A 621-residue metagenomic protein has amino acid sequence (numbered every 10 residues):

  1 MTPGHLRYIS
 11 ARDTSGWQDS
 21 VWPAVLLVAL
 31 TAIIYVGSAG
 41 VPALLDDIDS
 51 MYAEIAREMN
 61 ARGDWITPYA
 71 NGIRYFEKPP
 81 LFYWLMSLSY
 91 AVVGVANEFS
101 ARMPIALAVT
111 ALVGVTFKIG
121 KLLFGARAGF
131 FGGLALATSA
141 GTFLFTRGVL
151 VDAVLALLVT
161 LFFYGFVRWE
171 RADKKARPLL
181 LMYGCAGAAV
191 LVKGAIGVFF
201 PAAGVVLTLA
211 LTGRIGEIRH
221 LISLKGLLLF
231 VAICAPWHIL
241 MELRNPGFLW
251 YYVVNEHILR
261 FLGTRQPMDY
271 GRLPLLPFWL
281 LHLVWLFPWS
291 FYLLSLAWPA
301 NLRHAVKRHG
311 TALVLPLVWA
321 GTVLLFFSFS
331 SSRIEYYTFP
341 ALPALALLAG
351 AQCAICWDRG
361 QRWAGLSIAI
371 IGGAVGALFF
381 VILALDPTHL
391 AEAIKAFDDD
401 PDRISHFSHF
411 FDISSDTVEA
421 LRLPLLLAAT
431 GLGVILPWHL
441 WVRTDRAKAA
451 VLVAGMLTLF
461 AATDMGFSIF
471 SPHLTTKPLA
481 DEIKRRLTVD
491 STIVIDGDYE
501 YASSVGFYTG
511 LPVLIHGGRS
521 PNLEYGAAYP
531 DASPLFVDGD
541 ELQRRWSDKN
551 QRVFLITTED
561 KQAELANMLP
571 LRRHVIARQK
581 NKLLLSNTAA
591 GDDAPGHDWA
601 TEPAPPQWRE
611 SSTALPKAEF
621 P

Functional and structural regions predicted by a protein language model:
T2-D13, L180, W298-P621: Membrane-embedded architecture of ER/inner-membrane glycosylation machinery
T2-W363, L385: Membrane-integral, polyisoprenol-dependent glycosyltransferases of the GT-C/oligosaccharyltransferase superfamily
